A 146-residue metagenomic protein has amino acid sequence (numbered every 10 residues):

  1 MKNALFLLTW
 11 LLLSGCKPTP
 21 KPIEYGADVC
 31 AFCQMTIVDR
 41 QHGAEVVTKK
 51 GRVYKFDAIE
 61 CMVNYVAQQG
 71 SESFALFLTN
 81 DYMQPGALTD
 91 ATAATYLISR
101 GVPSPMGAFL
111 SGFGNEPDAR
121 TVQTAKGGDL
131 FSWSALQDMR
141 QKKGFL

Functional and structural regions predicted by a protein language model:
K2-L7: Sec-dependent signal peptide recognition, specifically the positively charged N-region followed immediately by
L12-G15: C-terminal motif of bacterial Sec signal peptides marking the signal peptidase cleavage site
K17-T19: Bacterial signal peptide processing site
G26: Short metal-coordination and nucleic-acid-contact micro-motifs, chiefly zinc-binding Cys/His arrays
A31-S71: Post-signal-peptide N-terminal segment of Sec-exported extracytoplasmic proteins
C61-G101: Mid-chain, structured segments of secreted extracytoplasmic proteins
A108-S111: A short, exposed loop/beta-hairpin motif centered on an aromatic-Gly-Thr core
G114-L146: C-terminal partner/receptor-binding element of secreted or periplasmic proteins
